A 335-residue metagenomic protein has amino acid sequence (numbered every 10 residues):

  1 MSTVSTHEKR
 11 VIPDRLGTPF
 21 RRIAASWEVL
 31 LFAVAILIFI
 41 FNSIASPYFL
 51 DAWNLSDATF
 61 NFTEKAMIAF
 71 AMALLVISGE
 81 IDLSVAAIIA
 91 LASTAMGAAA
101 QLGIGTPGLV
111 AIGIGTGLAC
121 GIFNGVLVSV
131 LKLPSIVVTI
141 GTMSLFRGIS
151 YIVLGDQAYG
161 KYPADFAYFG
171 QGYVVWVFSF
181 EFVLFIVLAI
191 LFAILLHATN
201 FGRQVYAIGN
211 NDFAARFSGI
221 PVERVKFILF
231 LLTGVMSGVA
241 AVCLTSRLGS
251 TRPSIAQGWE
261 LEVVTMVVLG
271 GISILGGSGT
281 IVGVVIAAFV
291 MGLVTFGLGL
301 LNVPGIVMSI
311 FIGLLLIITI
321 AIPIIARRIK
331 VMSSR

Functional and structural regions predicted by a protein language model:
M1-A35, F217-R224, F296-R335: Cytosolic-side transmembrane-helix boundaries in multi-pass membrane proteins
G17, R21-R22, I81, Q101 (+4 more regions): Short loop segments and helix-boundary regions at transmembrane helix junctions of multi-pass inner-membrane proteins
L31-S43, M72, M143, R147 (+5 more regions): Hydrophobic core segments of alpha-helical transmembrane domains in multi-pass membrane transport and ion-translocation
I36-G105, V126-K132, V267, G271-V282 (+1 more regions): Single transmembrane alpha-helix segments in multi-pass membrane proteins
A45-D57, Y151-D156, Y173-V175, L196-G202 (+2 more regions): Inter-helical junctions in multi-pass inner-membrane proteins, predominant in energy-converting antiporter-like
G105-G113, A119-N124, V128, V174-T251: Helix-loop-helix "hairpin" substructures at the membrane interface of multi-pass membrane proteins
L131, S135-A198, V225-I228, R247-A256 (+2 more regions): Transmembrane helix-bundle core of multi-pass membrane transporters and related energy-transducing complexes
S237, R247, T251-G313: Transmembrane alpha-helical segments in multi-pass inner-membrane proteins
